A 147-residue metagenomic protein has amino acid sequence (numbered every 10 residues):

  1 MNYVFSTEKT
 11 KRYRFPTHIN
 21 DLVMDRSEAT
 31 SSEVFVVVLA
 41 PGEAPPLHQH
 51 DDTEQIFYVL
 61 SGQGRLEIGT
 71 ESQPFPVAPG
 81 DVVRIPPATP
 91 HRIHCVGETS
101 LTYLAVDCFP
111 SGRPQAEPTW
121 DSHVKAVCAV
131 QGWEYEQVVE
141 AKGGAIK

Functional and structural regions predicted by a protein language model:
M1-S32, P46, P118-K147: A short, N-terminal "cap"/entry segment at the start of jelly-roll beta-barrel domains of the cupin/DSBH fold
I19, E43, D52-T53, E71 (+3 more regions): A generic "binding-loop/recognition-motif" signal
V34-V38, I56, P74, V82-R84 (+1 more regions): Conserved hydrophobic/aromatic beta-strand scaffold that supports enzyme active sites
F35-D51: Conserved short histidine dyad/triad with adjacent acidic residue
V36, Q49, L60, I68-T70 (+3 more regions): Residue-level recognition of conserved beta-strand positions in structured domain cores
A44-P46, R65, Q73, V83 (+1 more regions): Histidine-centered metal-chelating micro-motifs
E54-P79: A short beta-strand-loop-beta hairpin characteristic of the jelly-roll/cupin
P79, P87-P114: Ligand-binding loop in jelly-roll beta-barrel domains
